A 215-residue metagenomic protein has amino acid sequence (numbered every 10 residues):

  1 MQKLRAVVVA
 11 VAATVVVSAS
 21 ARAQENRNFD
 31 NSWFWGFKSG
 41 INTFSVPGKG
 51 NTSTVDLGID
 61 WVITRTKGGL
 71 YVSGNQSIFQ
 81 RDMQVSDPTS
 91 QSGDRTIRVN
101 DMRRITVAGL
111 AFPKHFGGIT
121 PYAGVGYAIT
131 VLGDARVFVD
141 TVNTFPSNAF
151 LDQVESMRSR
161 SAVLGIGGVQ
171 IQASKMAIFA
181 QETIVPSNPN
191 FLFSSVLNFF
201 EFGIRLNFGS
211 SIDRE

Functional and structural regions predicted by a protein language model:
R22-L70, N207-E215: Short glycine/proline- and aromatic-enriched beta-strand/turn motifs that initiate or cap beta-hairpins
Q24, D60-N143: Gram-negative (and chloroplast) outer-membrane scaffold detector with strong preference for beta-barrel transmembrane
N31-W33, N51-L57, D101-I105, I119 (+2 more regions): Residues that define the transmembrane beta-barrel architecture of outer-membrane proteins
W35-S39, L70-G74, V107, P121-V125 (+3 more regions): Membrane-embedded beta-strand positions of outer-membrane beta-barrel proteins
S39-S45, R65-K67, G74-Q80, Y127-G133 (+3 more regions): Transmembrane beta-strands of outer-membrane beta-barrel pores
T43-P47, S90-R98, A149-E155, S187-L192: Extracellular loop and loop/strand-boundary signature of outer-membrane beta-barrel proteins
P47-T54, D82-T89, G133-N143, A180 (+1 more regions): Outer-membrane beta-barrel translocator domains and adjoining extracellular loop/strand segments of Gram-negative
F79-M83, G165-E215: Predominantly the C-terminal beta-signal and adjacent terminal strand-loop region of outer-membrane beta-barrel
